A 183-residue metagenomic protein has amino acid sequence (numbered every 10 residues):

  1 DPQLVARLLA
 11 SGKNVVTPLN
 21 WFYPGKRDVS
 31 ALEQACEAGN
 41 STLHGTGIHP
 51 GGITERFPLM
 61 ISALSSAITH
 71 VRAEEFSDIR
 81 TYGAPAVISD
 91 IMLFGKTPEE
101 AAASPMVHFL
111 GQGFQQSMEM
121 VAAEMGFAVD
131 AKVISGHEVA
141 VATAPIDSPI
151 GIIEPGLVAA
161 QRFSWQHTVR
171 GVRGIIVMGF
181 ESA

Functional and structural regions predicted by a protein language model:
Q3, R27, A31, I48-G52 (+2 more regions): Conserved active-site and cofactor/substrate-binding residues in soluble primary-metabolism enzymes
L4-V5, M60: Short Gly/Thr/Asp-enriched flexible loops that form oxyanion-binding sites at enzyme active sites
A6-N14, L19-T42: Rossmann-fold NAD(P)-binding glycine/threonine-rich loop
T17, L43-T46, R72-A73: General beta-strand structural signal in soluble alpha/beta enzymes
W21-G25, G47-T54, D78: Gly/Ser/Thr-rich loops at beta-strand to alpha-helix junctions that form or flank small-molecule/cofactor-binding
R27-D28, E55-R56, V141: Short Asp/Glu-rich motifs
G52-L64: Alpha-helical support elements that line or immediately flank enzyme active sites and cofactor-binding pockets
A63-A183: Active-site-lining helix/loop region of Rossmann-like oxidoreductase modules
